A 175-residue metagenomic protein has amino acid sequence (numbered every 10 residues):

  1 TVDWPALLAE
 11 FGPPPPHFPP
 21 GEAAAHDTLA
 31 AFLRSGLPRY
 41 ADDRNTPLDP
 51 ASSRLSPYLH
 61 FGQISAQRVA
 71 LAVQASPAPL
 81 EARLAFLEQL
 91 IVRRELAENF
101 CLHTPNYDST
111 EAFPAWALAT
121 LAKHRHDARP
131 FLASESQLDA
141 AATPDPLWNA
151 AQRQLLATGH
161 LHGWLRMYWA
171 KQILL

Functional and structural regions predicted by a protein language model:
T1-E111: Glycine/tryptophan-enriched, flexible segments
D3, Y40-R44, L121-R125, E135 (+2 more regions): Membrane-targeting and insertion segments and their boundary/processing signals
E10, T46, A122, L174-L175: A generic structural signal for solvent-exposed, polar alpha-helical segments
E88, R93, A97-A151: Aromatic-anchored, charged helix-turn/loop surface patch used as a conserved interaction hotspot
L138-H162, R166-L175: Extended, compositionally biased non-globular segments
